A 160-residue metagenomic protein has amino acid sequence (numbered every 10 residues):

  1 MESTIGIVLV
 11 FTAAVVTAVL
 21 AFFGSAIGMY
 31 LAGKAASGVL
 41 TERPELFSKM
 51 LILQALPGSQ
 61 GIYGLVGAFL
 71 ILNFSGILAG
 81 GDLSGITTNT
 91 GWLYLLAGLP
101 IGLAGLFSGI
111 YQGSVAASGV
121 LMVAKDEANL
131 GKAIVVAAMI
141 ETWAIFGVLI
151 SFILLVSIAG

Functional and structural regions predicted by a protein language model:
M1-G160: Hydrophobic, small-residue-rich transmembrane alpha-helices and their short perimembrane loops in multi-pass membrane
